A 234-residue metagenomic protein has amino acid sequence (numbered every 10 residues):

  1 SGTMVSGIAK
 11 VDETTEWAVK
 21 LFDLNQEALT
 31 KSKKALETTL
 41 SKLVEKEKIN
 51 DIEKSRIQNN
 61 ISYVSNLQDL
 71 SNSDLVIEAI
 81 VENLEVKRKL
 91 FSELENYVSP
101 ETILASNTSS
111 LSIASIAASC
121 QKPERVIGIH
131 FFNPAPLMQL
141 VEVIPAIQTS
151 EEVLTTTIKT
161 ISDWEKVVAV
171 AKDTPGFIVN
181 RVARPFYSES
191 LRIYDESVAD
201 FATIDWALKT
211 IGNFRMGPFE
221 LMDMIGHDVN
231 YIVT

Functional and structural regions predicted by a protein language model:
S1-T234: N-terminal glycine-rich phosphate-binding loop for ADP-containing cofactors
